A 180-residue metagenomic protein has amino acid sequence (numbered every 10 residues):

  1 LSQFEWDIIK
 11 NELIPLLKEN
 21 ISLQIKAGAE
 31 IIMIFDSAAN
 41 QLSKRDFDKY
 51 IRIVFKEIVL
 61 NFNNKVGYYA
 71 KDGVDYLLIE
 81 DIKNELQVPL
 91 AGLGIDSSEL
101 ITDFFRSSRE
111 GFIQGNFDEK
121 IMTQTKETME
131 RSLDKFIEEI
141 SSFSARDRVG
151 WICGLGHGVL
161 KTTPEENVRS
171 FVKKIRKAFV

Functional and structural regions predicted by a protein language model:
L1-V180: Active-site loop segments of alpha/beta catalytic cores
